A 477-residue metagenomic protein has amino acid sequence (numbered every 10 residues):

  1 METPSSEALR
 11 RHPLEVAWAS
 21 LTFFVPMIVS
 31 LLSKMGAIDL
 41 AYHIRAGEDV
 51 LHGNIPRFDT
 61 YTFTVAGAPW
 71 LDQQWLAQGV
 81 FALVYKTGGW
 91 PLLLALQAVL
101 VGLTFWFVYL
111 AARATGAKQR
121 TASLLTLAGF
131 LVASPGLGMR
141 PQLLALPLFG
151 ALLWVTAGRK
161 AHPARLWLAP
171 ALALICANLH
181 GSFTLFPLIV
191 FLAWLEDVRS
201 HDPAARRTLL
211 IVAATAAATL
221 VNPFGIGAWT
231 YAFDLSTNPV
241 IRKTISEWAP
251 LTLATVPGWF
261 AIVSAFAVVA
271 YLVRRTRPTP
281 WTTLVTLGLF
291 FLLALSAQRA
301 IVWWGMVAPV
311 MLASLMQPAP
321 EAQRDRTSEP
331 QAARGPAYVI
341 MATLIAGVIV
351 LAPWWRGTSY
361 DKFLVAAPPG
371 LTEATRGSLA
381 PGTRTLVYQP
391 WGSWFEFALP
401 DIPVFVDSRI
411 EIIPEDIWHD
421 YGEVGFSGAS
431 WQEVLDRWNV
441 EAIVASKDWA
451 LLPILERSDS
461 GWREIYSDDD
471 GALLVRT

Functional and structural regions predicted by a protein language model:
E15-L21, V108-V132, L146-P147: Transmembrane-helix signature of polytopic, membrane-embedded enzymes that assemble or transfer cell-envelope glycans
M27, G129-A133, R165-G181, I189-V190 (+2 more regions): Membrane-interface alpha helices of multi-pass inner-membrane proteins
L51, P56, G181-R277, G305: Transmembrane catalytic cores of multi-pass membrane glycosyltransferases and polysaccharide-assembly enzymes
A95-T115: Transmembrane-helix motifs of polytopic, lipid-linked glycan transferases
F107, G129-V132, L144-A161, V190-W194: Specific aromatic-rich, kink-prone transmembrane helix
G158-L174, A204-I211, W281-L287: Short hydrophobic alpha-helices at membrane interfaces in multi-pass membrane enzymes
D325-G377, P390-S393, L399, I410 (+1 more regions): Membrane-proximal, lumen/periplasm-facing interface regions of secretory-pathway glyco- and lipid-modifying enzymes
G377-D416, V440-D448, L474: Short periplasmic/luminal acceptor-recognition loop of GT-C membrane glycosyltransferases, typified by
